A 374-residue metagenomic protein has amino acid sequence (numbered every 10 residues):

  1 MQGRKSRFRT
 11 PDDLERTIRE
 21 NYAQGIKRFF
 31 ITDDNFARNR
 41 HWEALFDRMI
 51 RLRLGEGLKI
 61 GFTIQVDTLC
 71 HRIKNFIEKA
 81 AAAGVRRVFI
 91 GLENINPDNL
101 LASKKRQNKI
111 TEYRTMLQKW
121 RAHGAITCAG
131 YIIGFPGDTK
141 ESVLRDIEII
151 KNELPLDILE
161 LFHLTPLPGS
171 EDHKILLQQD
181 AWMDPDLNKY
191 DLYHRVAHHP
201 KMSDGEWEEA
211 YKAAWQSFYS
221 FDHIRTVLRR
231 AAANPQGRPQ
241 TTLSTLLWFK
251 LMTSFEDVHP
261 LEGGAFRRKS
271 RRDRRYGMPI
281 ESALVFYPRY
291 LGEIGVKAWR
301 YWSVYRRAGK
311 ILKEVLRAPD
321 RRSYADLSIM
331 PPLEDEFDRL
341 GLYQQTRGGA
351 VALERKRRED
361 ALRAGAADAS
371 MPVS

Functional and structural regions predicted by a protein language model:
M1-C128, I133-F135, T139-E141, R145-E148: Radical SAM [4Fe-4S] cluster-binding motif and immediate context
Q24-R28, A125, P155, L187-H194 (+1 more regions): Short acidic (Asp/Glu) and glycine-rich catalytic loops that position anionic groups and cofactors
N39-H41, D98-S103, I133-E141, L154-D204 (+1 more regions): Flexible glycine/acidic-rich beta-alpha junction loops that bind and position SAM and/or redox cofactors in anaerobic
G61, C128, D157-F162, H223-T226: Acidic/polar loop patches that form or flank catalytic/metal-binding clefts of enzymes that bind anionic ligands
T115, E171, G205-E209: Generic recognition of short, well-ordered alpha-helical interface segments
H194-S374: Radical SAM enzyme core and accessory elements
